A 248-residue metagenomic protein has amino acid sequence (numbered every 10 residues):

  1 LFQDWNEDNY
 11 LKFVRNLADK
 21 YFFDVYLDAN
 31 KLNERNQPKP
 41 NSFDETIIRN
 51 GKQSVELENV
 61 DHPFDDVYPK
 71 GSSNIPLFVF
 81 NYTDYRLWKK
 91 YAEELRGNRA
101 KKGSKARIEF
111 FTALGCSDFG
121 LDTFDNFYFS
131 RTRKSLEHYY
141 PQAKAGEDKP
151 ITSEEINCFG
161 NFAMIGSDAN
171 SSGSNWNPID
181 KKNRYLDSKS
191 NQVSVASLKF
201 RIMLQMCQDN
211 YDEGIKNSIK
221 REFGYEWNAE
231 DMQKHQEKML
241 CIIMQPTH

Functional and structural regions predicted by a protein language model:
L1-H248: Flexible coil/loop and intrinsically disordered segments
